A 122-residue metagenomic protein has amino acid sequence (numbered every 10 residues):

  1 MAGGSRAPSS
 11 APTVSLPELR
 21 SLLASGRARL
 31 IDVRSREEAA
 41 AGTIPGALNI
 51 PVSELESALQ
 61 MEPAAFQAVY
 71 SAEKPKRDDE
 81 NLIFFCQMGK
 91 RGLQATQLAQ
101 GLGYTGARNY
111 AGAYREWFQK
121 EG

Functional and structural regions predicted by a protein language model:
M1-R29, V33-L82, M88-G122: Rhodanese-like catalytic fold shared by cysteine-dependent sulfurtransferases and DSP/PTP-type phosphatases
